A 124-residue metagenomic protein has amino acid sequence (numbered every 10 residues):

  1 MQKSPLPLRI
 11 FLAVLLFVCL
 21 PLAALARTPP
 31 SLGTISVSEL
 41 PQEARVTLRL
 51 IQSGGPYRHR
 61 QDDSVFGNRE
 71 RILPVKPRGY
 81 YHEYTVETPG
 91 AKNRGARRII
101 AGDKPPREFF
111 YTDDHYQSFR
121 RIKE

Functional and structural regions predicted by a protein language model:
P5, R9-P21: Bacterial N-terminal signal peptides
F11, A23, P29, I99-I100 (+1 more regions): Small/flexible residues
A26-P74: N-terminal secretory signal peptides
G55-E124: Functional cores of ribonucleases/endoribonucleases
